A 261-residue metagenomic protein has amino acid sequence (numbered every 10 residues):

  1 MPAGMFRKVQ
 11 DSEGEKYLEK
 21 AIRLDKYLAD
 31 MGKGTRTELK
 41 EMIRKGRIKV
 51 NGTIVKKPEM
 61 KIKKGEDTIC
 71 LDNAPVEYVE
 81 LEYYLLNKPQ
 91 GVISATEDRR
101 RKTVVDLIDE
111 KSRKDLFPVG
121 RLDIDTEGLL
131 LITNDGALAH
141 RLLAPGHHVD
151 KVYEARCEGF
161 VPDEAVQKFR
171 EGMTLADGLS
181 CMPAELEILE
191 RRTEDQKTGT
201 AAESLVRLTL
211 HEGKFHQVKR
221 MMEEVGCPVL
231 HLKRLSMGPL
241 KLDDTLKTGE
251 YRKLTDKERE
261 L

Functional and structural regions predicted by a protein language model:
F6-K8, G14-L261: Basic, flexible Lys/Arg- and Gly-enriched helix-loop patches that mediate nucleic-acid binding at interfaces with rRNA
